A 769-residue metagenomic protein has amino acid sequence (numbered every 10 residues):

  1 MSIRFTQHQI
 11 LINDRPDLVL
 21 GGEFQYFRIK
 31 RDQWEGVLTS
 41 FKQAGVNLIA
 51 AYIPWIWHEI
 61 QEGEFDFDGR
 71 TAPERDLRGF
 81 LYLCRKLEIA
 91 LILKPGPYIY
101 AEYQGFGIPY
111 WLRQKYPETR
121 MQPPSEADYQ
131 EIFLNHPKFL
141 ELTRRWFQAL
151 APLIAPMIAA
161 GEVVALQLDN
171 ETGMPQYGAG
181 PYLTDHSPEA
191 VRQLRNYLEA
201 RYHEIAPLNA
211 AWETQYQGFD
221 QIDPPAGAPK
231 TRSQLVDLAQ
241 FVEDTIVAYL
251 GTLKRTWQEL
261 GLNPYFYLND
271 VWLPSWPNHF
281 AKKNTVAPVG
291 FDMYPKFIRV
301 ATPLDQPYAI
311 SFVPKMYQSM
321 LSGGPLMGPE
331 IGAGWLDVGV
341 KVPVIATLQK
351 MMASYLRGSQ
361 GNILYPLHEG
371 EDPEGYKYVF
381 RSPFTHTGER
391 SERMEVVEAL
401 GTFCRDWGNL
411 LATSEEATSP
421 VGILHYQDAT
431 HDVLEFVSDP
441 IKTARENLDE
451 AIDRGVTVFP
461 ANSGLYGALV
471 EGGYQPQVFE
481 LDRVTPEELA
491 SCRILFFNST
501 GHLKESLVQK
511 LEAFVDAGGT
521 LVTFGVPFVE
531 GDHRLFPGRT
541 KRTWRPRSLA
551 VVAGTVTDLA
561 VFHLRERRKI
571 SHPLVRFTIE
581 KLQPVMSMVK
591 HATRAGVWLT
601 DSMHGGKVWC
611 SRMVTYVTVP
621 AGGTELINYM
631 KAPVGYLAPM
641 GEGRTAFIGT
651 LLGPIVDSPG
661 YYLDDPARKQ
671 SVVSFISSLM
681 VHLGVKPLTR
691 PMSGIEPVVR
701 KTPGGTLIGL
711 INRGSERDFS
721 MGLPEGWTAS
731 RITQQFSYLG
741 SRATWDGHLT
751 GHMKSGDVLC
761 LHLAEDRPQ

Functional and structural regions predicted by a protein language model:
M1-L48: N-terminal carbohydrate-binding accessory modules
D14, F41, I49, C84 (+6 more regions): Conserved, mostly hydrophobic/aromatic
L18-G22, I49-A51, L91-P95, V164-L168 (+4 more regions): Hydrophobic faces of well-ordered beta-strands that scaffold small-molecule active sites in alpha/beta enzyme cores
V19-R31, W55-R75, P124-R145, L153 (+7 more regions): The substrate-binding groove and active-site-proximal loops of carbohydrate-active enzymes, especially glycoside
F27-Q43, W272-F280, I345-M352, V484: Short, acidic/polar
W34-Y116, L253-K254, Q258, H502: Aromatic-lined substrate-binding rim segments of carbohydrate-active enzymes
I108, L112-K282: Polysaccharide-binding and catalytic clefts of secreted carbohydrate-active enzymes
Q215-T231, L235, V247-G251, R255 (+5 more regions): Carbohydrate-binding surfaces of carbohydrate-active enzymes
